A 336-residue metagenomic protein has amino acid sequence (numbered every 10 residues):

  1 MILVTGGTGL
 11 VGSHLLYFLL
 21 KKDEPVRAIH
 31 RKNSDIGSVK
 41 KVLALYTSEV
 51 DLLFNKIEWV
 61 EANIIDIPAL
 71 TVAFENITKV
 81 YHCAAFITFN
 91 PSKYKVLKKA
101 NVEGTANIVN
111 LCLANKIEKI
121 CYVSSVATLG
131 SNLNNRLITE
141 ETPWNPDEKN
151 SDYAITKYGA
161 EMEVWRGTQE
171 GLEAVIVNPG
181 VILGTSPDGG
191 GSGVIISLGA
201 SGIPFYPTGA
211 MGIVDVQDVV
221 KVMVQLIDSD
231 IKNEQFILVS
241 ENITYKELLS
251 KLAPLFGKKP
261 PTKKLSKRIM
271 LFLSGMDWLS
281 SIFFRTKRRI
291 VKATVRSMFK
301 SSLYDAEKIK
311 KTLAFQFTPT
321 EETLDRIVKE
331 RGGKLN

Functional and structural regions predicted by a protein language model:
I2-E24: N-terminal Rossmann NAD(P)H-binding glycine-rich loop of SDR-like oxidoreductase domains
P25, Y94-K95, A100-D152: Conserved Rossmann-fold NAD(P)-dependent oxidoreductase catalytic core, especially the SDR/UDP-sugar
H30-L52: Glycine-rich phosphate-binding loop and adjoining beta1-alpha1-beta2 segment of Rossmann-like nucleotide-binding folds
V50-E103: NAD(P)H-binding glycine-rich loop region in Rossmannoid oxidoreductase-like domains and their noncatalytic homologs
N107, G159, G190-G191, P207-I227 (+1 more regions): Substrate-positioning beta->alpha
K149-V175: Active-site Tyr-X1-5-Lys
T168-V216: NAD(P)-dependent short-chain dehydrogenase/reductase
V222-R288, A306, K311, T320 (+1 more regions): Mid/C-terminal beta-alpha module of Rossmann-like enzyme folds, strongest in SDR-family dehydrogenases/epimerases
